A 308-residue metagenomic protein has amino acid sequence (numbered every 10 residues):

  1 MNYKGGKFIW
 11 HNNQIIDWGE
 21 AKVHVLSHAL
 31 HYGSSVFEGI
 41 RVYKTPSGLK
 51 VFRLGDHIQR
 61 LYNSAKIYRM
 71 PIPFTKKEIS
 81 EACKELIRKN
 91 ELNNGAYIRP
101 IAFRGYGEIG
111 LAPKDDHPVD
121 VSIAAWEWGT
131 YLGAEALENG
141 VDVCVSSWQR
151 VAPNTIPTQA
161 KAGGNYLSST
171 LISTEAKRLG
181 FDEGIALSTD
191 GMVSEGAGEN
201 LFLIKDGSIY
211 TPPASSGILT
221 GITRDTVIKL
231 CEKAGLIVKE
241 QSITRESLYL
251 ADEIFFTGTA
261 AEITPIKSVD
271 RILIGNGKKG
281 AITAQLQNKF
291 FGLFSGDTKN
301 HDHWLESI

Functional and structural regions predicted by a protein language model:
M1-F74, S80-E85, E108-I308: Helix-start/capping segments and mature chain N-termini
I72, K76, C83, L92-P100: Ordered, amphipathic secondary-structure segments that act as subunit-interaction surfaces in large macromolecular
R88-N90: Non-catalytic accessory segments adjacent to catalytic cores
I101-G105: Short loop/turn motifs enriched for small/polar and acidic residues
